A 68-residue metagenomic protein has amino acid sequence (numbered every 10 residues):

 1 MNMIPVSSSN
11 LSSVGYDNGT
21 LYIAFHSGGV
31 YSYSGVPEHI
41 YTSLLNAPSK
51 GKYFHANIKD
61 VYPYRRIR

Functional and structural regions predicted by a protein language model:
M3-R68: Acidic/histidine-enriched, beta-strand-rich ligand/metal-binding domains
